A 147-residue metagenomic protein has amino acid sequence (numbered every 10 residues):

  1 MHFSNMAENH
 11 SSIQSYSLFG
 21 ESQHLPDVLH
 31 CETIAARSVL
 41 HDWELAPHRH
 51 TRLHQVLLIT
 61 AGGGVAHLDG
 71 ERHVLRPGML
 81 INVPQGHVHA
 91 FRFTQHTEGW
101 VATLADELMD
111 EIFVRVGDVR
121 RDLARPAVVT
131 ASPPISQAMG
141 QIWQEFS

Functional and structural regions predicted by a protein language model:
M1-H67, E71-H73: Generic protein-terminus/edge-of-domain signal
D69-E71, T94, V114: Surface loops and adjacent helix of pleckstrin homology
G70-P84: Short acidic-glycine-tyrosine-enriched beta hairpin
G86-L108: Ligand-binding loop in jelly-roll beta-barrel domains
H96-G99, L108-A124: A short alpha->loop->secondary-structure connector
V119-S147: Amphipathic alpha-helical segments enriched in hydrophobic/aromatic residues interleaved with Lys/Arg
